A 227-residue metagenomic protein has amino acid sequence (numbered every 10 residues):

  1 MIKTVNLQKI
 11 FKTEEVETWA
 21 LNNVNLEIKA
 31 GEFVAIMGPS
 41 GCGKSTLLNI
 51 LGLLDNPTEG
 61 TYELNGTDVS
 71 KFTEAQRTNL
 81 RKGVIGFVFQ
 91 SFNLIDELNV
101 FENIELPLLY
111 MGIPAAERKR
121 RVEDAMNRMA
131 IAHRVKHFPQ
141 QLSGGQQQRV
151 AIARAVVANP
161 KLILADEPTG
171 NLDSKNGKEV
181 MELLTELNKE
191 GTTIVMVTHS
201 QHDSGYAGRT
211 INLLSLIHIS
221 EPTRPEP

Functional and structural regions predicted by a protein language model:
M1-T210: ABC family nucleotide-binding domain
L214: A cytosolic small-molecule/anion-sensing beta-strand core signal
H218-E221, P225-P227: Single conserved hydrophobic/aromatic residue that forms the stacking wall/gate of nucleotide- or nucleobase-binding
